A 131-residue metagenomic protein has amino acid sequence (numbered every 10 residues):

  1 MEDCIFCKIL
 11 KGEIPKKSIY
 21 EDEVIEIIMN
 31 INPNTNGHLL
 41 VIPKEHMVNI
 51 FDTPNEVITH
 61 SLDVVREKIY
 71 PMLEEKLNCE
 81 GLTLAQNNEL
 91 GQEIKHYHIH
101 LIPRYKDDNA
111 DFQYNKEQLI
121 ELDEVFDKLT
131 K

Functional and structural regions predicted by a protein language model:
M1-K131: HIT superfamily nucleotide-processing domains
